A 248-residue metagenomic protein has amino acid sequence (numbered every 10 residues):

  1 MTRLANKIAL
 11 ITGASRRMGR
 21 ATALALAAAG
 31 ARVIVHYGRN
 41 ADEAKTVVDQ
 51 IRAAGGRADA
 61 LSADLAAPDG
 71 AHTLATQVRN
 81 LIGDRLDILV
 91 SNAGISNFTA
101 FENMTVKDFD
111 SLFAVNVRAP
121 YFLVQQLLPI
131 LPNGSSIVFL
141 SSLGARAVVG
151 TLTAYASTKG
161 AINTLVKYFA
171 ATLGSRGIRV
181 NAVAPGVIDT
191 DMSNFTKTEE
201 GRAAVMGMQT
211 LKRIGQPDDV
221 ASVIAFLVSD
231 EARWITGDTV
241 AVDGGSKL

Functional and structural regions predicted by a protein language model:
I8, S15-R17: Conserved glycine-rich cofactor-binding loop
A100-F101, T105-F113, V205: Substrate-binding pocket helix/loop in short-chain dehydrogenase/reductase
V124, T158, V166: Active-site helix of classical SDR
P129-I130, A171-S175, R233: Alpha-helical segment proximal to the catalytic Tyr-Lys
S142: Residue(s) in the substrate-gating loop at a strand-loop-helix junction that position the organic substrate next
A147, M208, A225, T236-L248: Short C-terminal tail/terminal secondary-structure segment of NAD(P)H-dependent dehydrogenase/reductase domains
Q209-V220: A conserved structural motif in NAD(P)-dependent oxidoreductases
